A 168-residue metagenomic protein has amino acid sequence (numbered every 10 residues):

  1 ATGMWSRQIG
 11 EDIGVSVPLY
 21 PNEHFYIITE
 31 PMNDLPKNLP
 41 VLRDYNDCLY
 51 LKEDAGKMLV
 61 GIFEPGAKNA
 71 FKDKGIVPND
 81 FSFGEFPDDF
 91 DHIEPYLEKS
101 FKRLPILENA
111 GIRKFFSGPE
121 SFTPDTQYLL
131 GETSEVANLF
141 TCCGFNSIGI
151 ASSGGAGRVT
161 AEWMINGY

Functional and structural regions predicted by a protein language model:
A1-K74, P78-P87, P95-I106: Flavin-dependent oxidoreductases
N46, A55, N69-A70, G84-Y168: C-terminal catalytic lobe of FAD-dependent flavoproteins
